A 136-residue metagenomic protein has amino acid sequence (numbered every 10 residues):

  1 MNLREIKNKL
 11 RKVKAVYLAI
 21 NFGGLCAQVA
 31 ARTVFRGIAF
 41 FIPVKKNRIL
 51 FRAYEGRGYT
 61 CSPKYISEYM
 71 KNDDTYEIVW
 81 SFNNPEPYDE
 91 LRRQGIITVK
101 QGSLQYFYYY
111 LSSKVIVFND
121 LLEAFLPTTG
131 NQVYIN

Functional and structural regions predicted by a protein language model:
M1-L50, E55: Membrane-proximal basic amphipathic "stem/tether" segments
N47-N136: Active-site and donor-binding regions of nucleotide-sugar-utilizing enzymes
